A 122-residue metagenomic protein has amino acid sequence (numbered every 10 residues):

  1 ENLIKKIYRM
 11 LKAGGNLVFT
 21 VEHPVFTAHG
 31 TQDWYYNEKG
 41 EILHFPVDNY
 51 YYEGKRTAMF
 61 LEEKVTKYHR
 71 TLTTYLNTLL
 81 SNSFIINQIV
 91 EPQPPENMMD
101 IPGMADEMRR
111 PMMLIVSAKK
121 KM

Functional and structural regions predicted by a protein language model:
E1, A28-G30, M98: Short glycine-/acidic-enriched loop or helix-start segments at secondary-structure transitions that form or flank
N2-N16: A short glycine-rich, Lys/Arg-flanked "PGG" loop and its adjoining helix->strand segment in the class I
L3, Q32-Y36, P102-M104: Short, glycine/charged-enriched secondary-structure capping and boundary segments
L17-N77: SAM-dependent methyltransferase
T74-M122: C-terminal lobe and adjacent flexible extensions of AdoMet/dcAdoMet transferase-like proteins
